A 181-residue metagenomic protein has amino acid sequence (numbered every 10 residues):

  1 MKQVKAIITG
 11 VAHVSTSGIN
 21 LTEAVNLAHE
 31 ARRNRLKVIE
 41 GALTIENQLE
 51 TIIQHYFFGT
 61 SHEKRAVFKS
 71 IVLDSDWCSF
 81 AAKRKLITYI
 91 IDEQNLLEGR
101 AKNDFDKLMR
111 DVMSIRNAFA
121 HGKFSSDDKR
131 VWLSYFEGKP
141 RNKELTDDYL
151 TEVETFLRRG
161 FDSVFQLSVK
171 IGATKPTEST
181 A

Functional and structural regions predicted by a protein language model:
K2-Y89, N103-S114, A118-H121, S125-S126 (+1 more regions): Amphipathic alpha-helical interface elements
S17, K129-R130, G138: Intrinsic-disorder/low-complexity loop/linker signature
I90-Q94: Short basic alpha-helical hairpin corresponding to helix-turn-helix/winged-helix-like nucleic-acid-binding
N95-N103: Short acidic (Asp/Glu) patches
K123, R130-Y135: "Short basic amphipathic alpha-helical interaction patches in structured regions
L133-D148: Short secondary-structure subsegments characteristic of cysteine-rich extracellular domains
